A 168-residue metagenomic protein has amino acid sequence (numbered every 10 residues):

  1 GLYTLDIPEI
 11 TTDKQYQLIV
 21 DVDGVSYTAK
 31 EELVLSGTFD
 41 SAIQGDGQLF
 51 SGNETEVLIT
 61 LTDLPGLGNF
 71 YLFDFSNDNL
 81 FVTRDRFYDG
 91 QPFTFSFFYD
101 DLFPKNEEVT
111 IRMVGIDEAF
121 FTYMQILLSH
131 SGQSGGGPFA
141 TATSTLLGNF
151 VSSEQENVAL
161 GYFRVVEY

Functional and structural regions predicted by a protein language model:
G1-Y168: A sequence/structural signal for flexible, mid-protein segments enriched in small/helix-disrupting residues
